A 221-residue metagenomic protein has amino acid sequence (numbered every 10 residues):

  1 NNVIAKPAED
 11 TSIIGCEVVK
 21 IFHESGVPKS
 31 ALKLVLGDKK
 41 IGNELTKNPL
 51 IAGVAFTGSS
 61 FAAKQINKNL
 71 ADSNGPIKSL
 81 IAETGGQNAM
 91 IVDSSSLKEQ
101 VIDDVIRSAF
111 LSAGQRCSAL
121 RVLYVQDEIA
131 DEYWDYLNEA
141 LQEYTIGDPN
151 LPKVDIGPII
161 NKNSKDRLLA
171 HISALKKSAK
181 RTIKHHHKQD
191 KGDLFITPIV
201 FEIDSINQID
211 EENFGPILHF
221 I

Functional and structural regions predicted by a protein language model:
N1-K29, E99, P216: Conserved small-residue-rich beta-alpha loop and adjacent elements that most often cradle the phosphate/pyrophosphate
K6, V35-G37, T57: Structural motif
D10-I13, K39-I41, S60-F61: Short alpha-helical
I21-G26, K47-N48, G53, S60-I206: ALDH superfamily catalytic-core signature
K33-A52: A structured beta-alpha segment of the ubiquitous adenosine-cofactor-binding alpha/beta core
K33-G37, V92, F220-I221: Short acidic-hydrophobic, aromatic-tinged amphipathic segments that line or gate anion-handling sites
G192-T197, E211-L218: Conserved glycine-rich beta-strand-loop-beta hairpin in the small C-terminal domain of fold type I
